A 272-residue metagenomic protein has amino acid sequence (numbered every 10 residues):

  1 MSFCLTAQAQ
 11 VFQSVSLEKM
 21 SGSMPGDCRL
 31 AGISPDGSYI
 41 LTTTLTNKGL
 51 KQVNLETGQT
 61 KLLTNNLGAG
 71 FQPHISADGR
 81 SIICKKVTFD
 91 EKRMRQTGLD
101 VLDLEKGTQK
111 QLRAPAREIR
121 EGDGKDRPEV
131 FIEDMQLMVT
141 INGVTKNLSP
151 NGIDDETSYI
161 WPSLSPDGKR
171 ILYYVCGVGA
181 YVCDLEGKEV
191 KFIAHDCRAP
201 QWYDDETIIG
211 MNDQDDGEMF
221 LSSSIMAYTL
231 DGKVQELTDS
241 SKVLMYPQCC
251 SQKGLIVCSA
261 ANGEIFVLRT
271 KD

Functional and structural regions predicted by a protein language model:
M1-C4: Bacterial N-terminal signal peptides
A9-D272: Sequence signature of WD/YWTD-type beta-propeller architectures
